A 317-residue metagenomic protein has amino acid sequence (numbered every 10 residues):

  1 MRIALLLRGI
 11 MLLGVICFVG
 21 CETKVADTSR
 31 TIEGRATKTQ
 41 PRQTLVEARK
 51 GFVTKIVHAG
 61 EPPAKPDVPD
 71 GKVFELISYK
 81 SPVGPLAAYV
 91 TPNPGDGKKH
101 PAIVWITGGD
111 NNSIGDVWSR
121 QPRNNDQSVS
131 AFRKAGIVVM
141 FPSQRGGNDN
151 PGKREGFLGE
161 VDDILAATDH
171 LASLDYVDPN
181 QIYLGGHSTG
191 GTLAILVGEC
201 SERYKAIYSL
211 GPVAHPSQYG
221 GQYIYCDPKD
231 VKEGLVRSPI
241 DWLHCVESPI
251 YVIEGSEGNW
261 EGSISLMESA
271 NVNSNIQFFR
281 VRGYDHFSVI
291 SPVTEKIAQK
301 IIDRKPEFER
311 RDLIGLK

Functional and structural regions predicted by a protein language model:
R49-G97: N-terminal cap/lid segment of alpha/beta-hydrolase-fold proteins
D96-H100, W105-G152: Short substrate-entry loop that stabilizes the transition state in hydrolases
T107, N273-K317: C-terminal catalytic histidine-bearing segment of alpha/beta-hydrolase fold enzymes
G115-V117, S209-L243, S248: Mobile cap/lid helix-loop segments that gate and shape the active-site cleft of serine hydrolases
E155-D175: Alpha/beta-hydrolase active-site loop
Y176-S188: Alpha/beta-hydrolase fold nucleophile elbow
G191-E202: Short glycine-enriched nucleophile-adjacent loop and the immediately C-terminal alpha-helix near the catalytic center
Y251-G258: Conserved strand-to-loop "acid loop" that flanks and positions the catalytic carboxylate
